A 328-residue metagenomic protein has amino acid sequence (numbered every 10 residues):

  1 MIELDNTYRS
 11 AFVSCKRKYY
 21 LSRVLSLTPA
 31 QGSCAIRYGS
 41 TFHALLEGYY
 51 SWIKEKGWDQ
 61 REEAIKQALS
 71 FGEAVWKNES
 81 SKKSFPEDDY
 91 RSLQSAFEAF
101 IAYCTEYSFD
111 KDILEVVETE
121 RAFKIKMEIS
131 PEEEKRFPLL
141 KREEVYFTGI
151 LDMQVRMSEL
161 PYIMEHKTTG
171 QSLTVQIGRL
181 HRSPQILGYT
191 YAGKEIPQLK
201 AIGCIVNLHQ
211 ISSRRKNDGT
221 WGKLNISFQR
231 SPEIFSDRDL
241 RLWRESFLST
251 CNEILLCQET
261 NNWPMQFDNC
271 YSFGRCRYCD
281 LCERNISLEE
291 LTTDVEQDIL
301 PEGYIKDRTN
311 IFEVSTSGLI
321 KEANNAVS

Functional and structural regions predicted by a protein language model:
M1-R9: Short acidic, Pro/Gly- and aromatic-enriched capping/linker segments at domain boundaries
L4, Q60-E62, K77, Q176-L180 (+1 more regions): Metal-dependent nuclease catalytic regions and adjoining charged, substrate-binding loops involved in nucleic-acid end
R9-K54, Q94, E98, E118-E120 (+1 more regions): Nuclease catalytic cores
F12-Y20, T41, D59-S80, L160 (+1 more regions): Short, compositionally biased low-complexity segments
C15-S22, Q154-V155, L160-K167, C251-E253: Active-site-adjacent bridging/hinge elements
L25, K167-G170, L208: A short beta-strand motif that forms part of the nucleic acid-binding face of small beta-barrel RNA-binding folds
L45-R136: A non-catalytic, helix-rich entry segment at domain boundaries
E118-I186, T190-I196: Non-catalytic protein-protein interaction segments used by genome-maintenance enzymes to assemble and couple activities
